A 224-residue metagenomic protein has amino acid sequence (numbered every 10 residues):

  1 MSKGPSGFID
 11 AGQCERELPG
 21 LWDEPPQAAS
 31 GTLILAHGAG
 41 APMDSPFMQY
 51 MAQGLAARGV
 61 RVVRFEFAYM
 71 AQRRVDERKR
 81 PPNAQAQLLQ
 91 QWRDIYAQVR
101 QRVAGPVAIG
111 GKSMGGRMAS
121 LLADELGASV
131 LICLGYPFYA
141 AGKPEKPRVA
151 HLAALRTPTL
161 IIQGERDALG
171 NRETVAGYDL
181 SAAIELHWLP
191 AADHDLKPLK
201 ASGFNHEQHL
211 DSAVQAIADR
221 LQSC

Functional and structural regions predicted by a protein language model:
G7-P106, D193-G203: Serine-hydrolase catalytic machinery in alpha/beta-hydrolase-like enzymes
P106-G111, L134: Short beta-strand immediately N-terminal to the catalytic nucleophile in serine-hydrolase-like folds
G111-G115, A119: Gly/Ala-rich beta-loop-alpha elbow adjacent to hydrolase catalytic centers
M118-L122, G142: Hydrolases whose catalytic domains are alpha/beta-hydrolase-1, hotdog thioesterase, or metallo-beta-lactamase-like
G127-G142: A conserved short beta-strand
L155, I161-Q163: Short beta-strand/loop motif that positions the catalytic acidic residue of the alpha/beta-hydrolase fold
A168-T174: Conserved alpha/beta-hydrolase "acid-adjacent" motif
A176, L180-C224: C-terminal catalytic histidine-bearing segment of alpha/beta-hydrolase fold enzymes
